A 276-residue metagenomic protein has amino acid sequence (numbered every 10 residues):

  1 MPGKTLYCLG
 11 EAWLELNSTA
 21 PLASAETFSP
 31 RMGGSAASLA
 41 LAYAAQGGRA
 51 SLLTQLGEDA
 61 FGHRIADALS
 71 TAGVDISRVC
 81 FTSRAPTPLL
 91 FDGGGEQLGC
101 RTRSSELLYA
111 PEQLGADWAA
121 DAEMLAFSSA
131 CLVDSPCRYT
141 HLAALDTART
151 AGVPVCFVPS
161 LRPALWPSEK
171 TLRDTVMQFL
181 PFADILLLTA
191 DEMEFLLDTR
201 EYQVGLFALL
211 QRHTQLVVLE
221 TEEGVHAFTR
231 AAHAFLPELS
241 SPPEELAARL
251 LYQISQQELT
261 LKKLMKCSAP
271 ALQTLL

Functional and structural regions predicted by a protein language model:
M1-T5, D146, Q203-L276: Conserved phosphate-binding/catalytic region of the ribokinase-like
M1-V74, A271-L276: Glycine-rich phosphate/adenosyl-contacting loop at the front of the ribokinase-like
A12, A130, P159: Active-site metal-binding loops of divalent metal-dependent hydrolases
A44, S70, D146-T150, L180 (+1 more regions): Anion (oxyanion) recognition and catalysis
R49-S129: Conserved N-terminal subdomain of the carbohydrate kinase-like
T140-G152, D174-F182: Catalytic-core regions built around general acid/base machinery
G152-P159, L165, H213: Short beta-strand/loop segments at the ligand-binding rim of alpha/beta enzyme cores
L165-F235: Conserved phosphate/ATP/ADP-binding segment of small-molecule kinases
